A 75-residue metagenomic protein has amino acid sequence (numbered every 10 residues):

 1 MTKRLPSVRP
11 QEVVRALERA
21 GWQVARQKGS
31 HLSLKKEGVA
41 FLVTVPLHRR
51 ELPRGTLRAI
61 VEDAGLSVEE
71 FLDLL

Functional and structural regions predicted by a protein language model:
M1-Q27, H31-L75: Basic nucleic-acid-binding interfaces
